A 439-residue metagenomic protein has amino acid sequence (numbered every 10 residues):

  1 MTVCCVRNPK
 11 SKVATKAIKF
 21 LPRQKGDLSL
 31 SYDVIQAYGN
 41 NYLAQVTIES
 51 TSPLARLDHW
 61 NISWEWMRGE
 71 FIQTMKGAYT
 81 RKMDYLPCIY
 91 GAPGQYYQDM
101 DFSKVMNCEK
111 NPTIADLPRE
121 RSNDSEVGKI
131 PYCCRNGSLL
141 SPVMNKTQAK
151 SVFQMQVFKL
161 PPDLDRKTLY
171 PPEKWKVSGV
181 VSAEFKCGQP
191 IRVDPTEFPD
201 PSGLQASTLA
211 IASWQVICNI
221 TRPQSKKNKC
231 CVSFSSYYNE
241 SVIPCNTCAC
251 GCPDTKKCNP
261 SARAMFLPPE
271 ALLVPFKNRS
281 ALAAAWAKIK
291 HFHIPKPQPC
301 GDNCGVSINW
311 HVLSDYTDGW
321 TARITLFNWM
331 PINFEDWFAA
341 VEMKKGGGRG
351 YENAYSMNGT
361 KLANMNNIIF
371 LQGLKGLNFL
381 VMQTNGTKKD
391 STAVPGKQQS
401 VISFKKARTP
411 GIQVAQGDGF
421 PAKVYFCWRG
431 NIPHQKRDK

Functional and structural regions predicted by a protein language model:
M1-K439: Extracellular low-complexity, O-glycosylation-prone Ser/Thr/Pro/Gly-rich "stalks" and linkers flanking catalytic
